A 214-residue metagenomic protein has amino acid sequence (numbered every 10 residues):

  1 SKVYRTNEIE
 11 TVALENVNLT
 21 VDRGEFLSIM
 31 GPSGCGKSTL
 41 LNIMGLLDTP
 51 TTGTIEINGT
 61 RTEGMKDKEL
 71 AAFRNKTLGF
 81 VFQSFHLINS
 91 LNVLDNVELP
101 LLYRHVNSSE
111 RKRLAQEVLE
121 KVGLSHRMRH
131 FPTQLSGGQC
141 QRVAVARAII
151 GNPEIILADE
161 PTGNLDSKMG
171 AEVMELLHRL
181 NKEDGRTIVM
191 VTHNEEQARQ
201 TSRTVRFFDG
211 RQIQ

Functional and structural regions predicted by a protein language model:
S1-F208: ABC family nucleotide-binding domain
D209-Q214: Conserved switch/coupling elements of ABC/ABC-like ATPase nucleotide-binding domains
